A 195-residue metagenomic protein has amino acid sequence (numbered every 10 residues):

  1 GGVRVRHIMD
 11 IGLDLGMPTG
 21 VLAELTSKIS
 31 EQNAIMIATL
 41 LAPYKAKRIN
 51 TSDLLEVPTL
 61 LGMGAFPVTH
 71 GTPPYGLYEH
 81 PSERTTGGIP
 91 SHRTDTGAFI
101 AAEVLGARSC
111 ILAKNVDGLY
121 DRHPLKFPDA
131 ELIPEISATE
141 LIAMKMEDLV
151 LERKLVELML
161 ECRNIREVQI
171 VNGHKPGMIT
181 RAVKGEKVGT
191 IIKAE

Functional and structural regions predicted by a protein language model:
G1-E195: C-terminal catalytic "cap/lid" subdomain
